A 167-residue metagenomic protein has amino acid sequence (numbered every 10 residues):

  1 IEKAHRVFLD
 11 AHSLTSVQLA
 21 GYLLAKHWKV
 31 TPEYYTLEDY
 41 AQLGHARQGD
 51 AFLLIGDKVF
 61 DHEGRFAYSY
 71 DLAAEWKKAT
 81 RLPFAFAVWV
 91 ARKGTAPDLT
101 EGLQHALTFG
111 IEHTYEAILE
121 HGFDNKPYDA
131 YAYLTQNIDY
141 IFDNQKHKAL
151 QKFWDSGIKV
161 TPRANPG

Functional and structural regions predicted by a protein language model:
I1-H5, K159-V160, N165-P166: Immediate post-signal peptide segment of exported/extracytoplasmic ligand-binding proteins
I1-L43, R47-D50, E116, K148: Bilobed "Venus flytrap"/periplasmic-binding protein-like clamshell domains and structurally analogous long
V7, S13-L24, F52-I55, A85-W89 (+3 more regions): Long, contiguous hydrophobic alpha-helical segments, chiefly transmembrane helices and signal peptides
H12, Y22, Y40, K77-A79 (+4 more regions): Short, flexible coil/linker segments at or flanking structured domains
H27, D71, Y131-A132: Hydrophobic alpha-helical membrane-insertion segments
T31-L37, N125-T135, A164-G167: Short, surface-exposed acidic
T36-E120: Pocket-lining segment of extracytoplasmic ligand-binding domains
T95-V160: Secondary-structure end/capping motifs
